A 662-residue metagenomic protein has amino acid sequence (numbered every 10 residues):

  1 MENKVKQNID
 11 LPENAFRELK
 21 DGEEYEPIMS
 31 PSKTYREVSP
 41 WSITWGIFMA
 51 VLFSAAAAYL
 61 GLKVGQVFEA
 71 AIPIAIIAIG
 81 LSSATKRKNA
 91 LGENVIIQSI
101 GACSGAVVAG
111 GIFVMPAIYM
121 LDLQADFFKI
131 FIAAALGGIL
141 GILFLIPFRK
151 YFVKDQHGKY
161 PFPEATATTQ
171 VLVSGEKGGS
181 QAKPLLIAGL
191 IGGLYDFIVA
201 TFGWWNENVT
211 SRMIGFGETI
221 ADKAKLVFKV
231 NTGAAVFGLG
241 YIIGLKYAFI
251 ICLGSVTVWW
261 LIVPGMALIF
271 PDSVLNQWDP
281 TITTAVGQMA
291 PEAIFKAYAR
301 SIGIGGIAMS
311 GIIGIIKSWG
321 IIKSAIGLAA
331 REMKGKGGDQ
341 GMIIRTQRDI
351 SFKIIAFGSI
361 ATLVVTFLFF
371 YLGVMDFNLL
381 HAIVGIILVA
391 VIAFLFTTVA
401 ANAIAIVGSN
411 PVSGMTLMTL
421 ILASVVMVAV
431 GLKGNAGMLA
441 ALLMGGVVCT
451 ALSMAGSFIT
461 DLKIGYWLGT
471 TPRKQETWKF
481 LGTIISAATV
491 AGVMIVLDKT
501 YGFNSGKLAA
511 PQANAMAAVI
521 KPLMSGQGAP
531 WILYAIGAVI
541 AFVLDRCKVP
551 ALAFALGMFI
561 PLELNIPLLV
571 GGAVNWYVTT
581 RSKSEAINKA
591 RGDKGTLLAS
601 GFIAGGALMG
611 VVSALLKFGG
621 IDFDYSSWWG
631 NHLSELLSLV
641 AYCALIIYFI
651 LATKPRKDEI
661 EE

Functional and structural regions predicted by a protein language model:
M1-E662: Alpha-helical multipass membrane-protein architecture
